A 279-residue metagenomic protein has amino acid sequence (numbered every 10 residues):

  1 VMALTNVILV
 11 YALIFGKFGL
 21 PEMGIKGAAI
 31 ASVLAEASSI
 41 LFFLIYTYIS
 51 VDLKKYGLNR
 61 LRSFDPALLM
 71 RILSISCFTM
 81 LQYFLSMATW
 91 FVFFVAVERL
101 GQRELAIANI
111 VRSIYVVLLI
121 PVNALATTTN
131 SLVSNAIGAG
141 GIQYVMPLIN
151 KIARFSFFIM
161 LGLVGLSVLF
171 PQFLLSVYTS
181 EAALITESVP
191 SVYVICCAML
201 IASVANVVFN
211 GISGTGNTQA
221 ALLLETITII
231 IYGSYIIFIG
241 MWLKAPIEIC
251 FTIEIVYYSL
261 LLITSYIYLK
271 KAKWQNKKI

Functional and structural regions predicted by a protein language model:
V1, I114-V116, V122, A182-A205 (+1 more regions): Alpha-helical transmembrane segments of multi-pass membrane proteins
M2, A35-S39, F43, T47 (+2 more regions): Transmembrane helical elements of multi-pass membrane transporters/channels
M2-V7, T228-Y232: Small-residue-rich segments of transmembrane alpha-helices in multi-pass membrane proteins, especially helix faces
T5, L20-C77, V133-A198, I239-I279: Short alpha-helical transmembrane segments in multi-pass integral membrane proteins
L9-V10, F43, C77, T89 (+7 more regions): Hydrophobic/aromatic residues in alpha-helical transmembrane segments
A12-M23, F84-V117, N135-A136, F173-A182 (+1 more regions): Helix-terminus/linker motif at the lipid-water interface of multi-pass membrane proteins
R103-E104, T218-Q219, P246-I247: Membrane-helix interface segments
I107-P171, A202-T226: Small-residue-rich hydrophobic transmembrane alpha-helices
